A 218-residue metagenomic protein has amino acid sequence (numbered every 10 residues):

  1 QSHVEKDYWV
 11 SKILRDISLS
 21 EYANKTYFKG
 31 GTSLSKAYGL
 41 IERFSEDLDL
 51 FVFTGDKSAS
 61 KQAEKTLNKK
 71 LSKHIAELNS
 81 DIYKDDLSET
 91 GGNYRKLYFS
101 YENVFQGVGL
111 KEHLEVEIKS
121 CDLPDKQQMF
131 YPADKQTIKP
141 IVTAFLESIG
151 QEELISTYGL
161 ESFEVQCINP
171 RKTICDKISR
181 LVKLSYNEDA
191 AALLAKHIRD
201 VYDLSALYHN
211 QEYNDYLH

Functional and structural regions predicted by a protein language model:
Q1, K61-Q62, S205: Extended recognition/assembly regions associated with phosphoester-bond processing machinery
Q1-Y27, T66-K70, H74: Helical scaffold of the NTase/Pol beta-like nucleotidyltransferase catalytic core
S2-E5, N24-T26, L40-E42, V108 (+1 more regions): Short, surface-exposed helix-loop/turn micro-motifs enriched in polar/charged residues
S11-L14, N79-L217: Catalytic cores of NTP-dependent nucleotidyl/adenyl transfer enzymes across multiple folds
S18-L48, F53-T54: Active-site nucleotide-donor binding segment shared across nucleotidyl transfer reactions
G30-T32, T54-G55, I118-S120, N210: Residues immediately flanking
A37-I41, K61-K65, Q127-M129: Short, conserved acidic/polar surface loops in the N-terminal third of protein domains
V52-L87: Metal-dependent nucleotidyltransferase catalytic core
